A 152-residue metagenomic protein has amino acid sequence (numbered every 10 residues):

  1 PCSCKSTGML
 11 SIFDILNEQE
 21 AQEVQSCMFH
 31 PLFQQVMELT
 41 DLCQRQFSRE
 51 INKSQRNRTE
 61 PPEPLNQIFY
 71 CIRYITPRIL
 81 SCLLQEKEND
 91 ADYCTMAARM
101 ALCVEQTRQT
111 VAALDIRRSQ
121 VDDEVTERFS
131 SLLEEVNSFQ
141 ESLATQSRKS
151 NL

Functional and structural regions predicted by a protein language model:
P1-L152: Amphipathic alpha-helical assembly/interaction segments
